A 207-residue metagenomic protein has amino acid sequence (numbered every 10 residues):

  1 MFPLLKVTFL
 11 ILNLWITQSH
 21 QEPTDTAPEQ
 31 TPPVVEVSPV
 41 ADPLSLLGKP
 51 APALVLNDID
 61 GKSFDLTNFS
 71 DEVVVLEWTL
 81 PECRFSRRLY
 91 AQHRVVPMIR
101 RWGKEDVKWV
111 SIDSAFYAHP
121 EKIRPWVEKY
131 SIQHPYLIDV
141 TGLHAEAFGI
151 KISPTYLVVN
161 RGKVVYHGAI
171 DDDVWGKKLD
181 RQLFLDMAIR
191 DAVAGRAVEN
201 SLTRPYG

Functional and structural regions predicted by a protein language model:
M1-Q21: Sec-dependent N-terminal signal peptides
H20-A53, T67: N-proximal helix/coil linker or "cap" segments that precede and/or mark the start of modular domains
P52, I132-P135, I150-L157: Structural micro-motif
L54-V74: A short beta-strand-turn-helix
T67-R88, I189: Short active-site neighborhood of thiol/selenol oxidoreductases, capturing the structured segment around
D71-V74, K104-K108, I132-H134, N160-R161: Loop/turn elements at helix/coil->beta-strand transitions in domains of secreted/extracellular proteins
R87-Y130, I138-A147: Structural microenvironment flanking redox-active thiols in thiol-disulfide oxidoreductases
V158-G207: Thiol-/selenol-based redox modules, centered on thioredoxin-like and closely related oxidoreductase domains
